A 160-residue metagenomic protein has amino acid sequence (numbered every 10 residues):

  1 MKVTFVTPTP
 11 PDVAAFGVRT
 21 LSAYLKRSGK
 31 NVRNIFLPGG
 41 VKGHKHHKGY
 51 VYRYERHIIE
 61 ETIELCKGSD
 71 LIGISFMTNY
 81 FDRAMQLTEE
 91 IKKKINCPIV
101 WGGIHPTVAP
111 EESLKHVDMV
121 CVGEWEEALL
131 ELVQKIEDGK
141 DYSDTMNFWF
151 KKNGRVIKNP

Functional and structural regions predicted by a protein language model:
K2, P10, Y24, R33-H44 (+1 more regions): Glycine-rich beta-alpha loop elements in corrinoid/cobalamin-binding modules across cobalamin-dependent enzymes
D12-R19, G43: Short N-terminal binding/cap micro-motifs at the start of the first secondary-structure element
V18-K26: Short catalytic helix/loop segments, enriched in acidic residues and glycine and frequently bearing histidine
G29: Short glycine-rich hinge loops at helix-strand junctions in the catalytic core of two-component histidine kinases
